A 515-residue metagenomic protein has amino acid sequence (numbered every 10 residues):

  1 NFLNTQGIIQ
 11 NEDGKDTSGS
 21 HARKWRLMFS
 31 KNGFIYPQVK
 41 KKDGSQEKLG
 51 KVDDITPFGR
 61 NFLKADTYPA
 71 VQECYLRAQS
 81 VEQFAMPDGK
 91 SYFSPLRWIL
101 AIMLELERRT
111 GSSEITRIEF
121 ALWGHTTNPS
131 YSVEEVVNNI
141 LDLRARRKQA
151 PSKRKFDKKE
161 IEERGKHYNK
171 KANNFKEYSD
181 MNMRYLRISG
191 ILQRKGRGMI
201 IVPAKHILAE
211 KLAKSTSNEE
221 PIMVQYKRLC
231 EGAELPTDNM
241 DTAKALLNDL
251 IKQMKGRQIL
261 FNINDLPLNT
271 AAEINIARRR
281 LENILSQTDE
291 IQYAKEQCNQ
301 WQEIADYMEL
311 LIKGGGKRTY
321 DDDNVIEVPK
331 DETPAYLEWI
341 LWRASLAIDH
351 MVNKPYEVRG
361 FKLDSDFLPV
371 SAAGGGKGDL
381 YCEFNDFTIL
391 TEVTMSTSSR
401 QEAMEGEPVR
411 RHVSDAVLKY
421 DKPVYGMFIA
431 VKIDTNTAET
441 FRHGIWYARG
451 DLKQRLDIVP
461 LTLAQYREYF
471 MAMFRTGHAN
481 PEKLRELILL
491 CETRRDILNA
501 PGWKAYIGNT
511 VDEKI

Functional and structural regions predicted by a protein language model:
N1-S286: Donor-sugar nucleotide-binding helix/loop cap in glycosyltransferases
P267-K514: Catalytic core segments in nucleotide and nucleic-acid processing enzymes
